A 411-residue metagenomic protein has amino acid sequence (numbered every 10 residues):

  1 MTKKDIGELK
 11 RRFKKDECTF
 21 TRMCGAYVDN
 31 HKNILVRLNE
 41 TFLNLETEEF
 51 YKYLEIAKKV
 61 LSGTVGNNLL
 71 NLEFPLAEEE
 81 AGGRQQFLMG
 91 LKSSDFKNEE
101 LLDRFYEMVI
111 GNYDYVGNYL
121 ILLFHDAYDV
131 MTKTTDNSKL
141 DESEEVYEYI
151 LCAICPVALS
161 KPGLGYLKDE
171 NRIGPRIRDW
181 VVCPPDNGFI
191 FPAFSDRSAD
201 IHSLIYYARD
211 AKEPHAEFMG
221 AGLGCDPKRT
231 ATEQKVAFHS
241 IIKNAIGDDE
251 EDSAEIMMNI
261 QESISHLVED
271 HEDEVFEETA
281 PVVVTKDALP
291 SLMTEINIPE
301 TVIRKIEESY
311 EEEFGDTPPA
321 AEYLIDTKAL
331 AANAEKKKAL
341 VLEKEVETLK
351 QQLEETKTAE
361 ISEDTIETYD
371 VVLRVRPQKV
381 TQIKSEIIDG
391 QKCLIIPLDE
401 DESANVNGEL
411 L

Functional and structural regions predicted by a protein language model:
M1-K4: Phospho-regulated, Ser/Thr/Pro-rich intrinsically disordered or coiled-coil terminal scaffolds of eukaryotic
I6-K10: Short helix-onset patch at the extreme N-terminus, typifying the N->h transition of secretory signal peptides
F13-V28: Leu/Val/Ala/Ile-rich N-terminal alpha-helices, chiefly Sec-type signal peptides and the beginnings
C24, V28-E360: Long, hydrophobic alpha/beta structural blocks
T348-I388: Long, contiguous regulatory modules within eukaryotic nuclear regulatory proteins
R374-L411: Extended, charge-rich low-complexity regions and/or helical-solenoid scaffolds
